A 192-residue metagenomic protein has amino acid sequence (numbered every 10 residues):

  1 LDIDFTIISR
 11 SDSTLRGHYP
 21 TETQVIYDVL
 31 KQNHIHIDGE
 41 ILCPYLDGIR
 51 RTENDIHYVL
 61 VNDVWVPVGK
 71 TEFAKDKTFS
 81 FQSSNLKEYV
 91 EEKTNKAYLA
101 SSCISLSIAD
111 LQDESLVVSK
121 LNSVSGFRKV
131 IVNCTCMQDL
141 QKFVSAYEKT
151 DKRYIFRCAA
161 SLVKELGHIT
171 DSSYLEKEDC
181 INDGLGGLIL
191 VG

Functional and structural regions predicted by a protein language model:
L1-I7, S11-L140: Cap/lid and interdomain-hinge subdomains that line or gate substrate/regulatory clefts in soluble alpha/beta enzymes
V90, S145-A146: Short, aromatic/basic amphipathic alpha-helical patches
D139-K142, D151: Extended, basic/helix-rich recognition subdomains
Y147-G192: Acidic, glycine-rich loop-and-beta core segments that form the ion-binding/anion-interacting portion of active sites
